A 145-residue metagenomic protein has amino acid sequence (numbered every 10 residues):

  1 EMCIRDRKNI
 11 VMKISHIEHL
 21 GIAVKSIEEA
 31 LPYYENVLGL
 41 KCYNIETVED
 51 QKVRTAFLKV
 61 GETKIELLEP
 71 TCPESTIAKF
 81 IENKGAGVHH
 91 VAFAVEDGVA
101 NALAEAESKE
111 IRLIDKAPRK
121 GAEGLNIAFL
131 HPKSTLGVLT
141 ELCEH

Functional and structural regions predicted by a protein language model:
E1-I4: Short, small-residue-biased leader/transition segments that mark boundaries at the very start of proteins
M12-Q51: Long, hydrophobic N-terminal alpha-helical segment
K13, A56-K59, N101-H145: Vicinal oxygen chelate
I17-K25, A56-K59, I77-E105, A128: Vicinal oxygen chelate
L38-K41, K64-E66, P73-T76, R112 (+1 more regions): Short loop/beta submotifs within extracellular cysteine-rich repeat domains
V48, E66-K79, L113-F129: Intrinsic, low-complexity N-terminal interaction/targeting segments
V48-K64: C-terminal "cap" of GNAT-fold acetyltransferases
